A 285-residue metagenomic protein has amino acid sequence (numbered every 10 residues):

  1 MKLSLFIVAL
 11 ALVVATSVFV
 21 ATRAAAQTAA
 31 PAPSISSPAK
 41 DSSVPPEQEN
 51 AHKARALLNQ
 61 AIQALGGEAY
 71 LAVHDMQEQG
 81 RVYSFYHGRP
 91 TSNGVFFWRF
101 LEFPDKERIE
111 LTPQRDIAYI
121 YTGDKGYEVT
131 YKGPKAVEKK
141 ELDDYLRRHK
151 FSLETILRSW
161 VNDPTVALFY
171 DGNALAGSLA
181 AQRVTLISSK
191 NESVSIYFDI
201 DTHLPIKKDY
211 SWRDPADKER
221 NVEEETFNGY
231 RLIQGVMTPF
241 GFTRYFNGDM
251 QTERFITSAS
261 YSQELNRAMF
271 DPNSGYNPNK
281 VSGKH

Functional and structural regions predicted by a protein language model:
M1-L5: Positively charged n-region of N-terminal signal peptides that target proteins for export
I7-V18: Bacterial N-terminal signal peptides
V18-P33: Signal peptide processing junction and immediate N-terminal pro/mature segment of secreted/exported proteins
S34-P46: Short, contiguous pre-domain boundary segments
S42, Q48-E49, R55-K135, A167 (+1 more regions): N-terminal mature ectodomain segment of secretory-pathway/periplasmic proteins
Y127-I156: Acidic/charged, solvent-exposed loop-and-adjacent secondary-structure segments enriched in E/D, K/R, S/T, and G/P
R147-T185, P205-D209: Short, conserved active-site entrance elements at the starts or edges of catalytic domains
S178-Y276: Gly/Pro-enriched, hydrophobic low-complexity segments that function as extracytoplasmic propeptides/linkers
